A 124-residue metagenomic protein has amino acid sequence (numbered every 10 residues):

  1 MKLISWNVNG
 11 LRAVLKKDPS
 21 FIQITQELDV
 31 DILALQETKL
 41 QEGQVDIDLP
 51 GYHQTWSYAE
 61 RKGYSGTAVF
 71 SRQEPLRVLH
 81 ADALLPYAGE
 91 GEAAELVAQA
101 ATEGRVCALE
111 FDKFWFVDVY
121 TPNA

Functional and structural regions predicted by a protein language model:
M1-L49, A59, Y64-S65: N-terminal, active-site-proximal structural segment of metallo-dependent hydrolase catalytic domains
K39, V45-A124: Structured beta-strand-rich core segments of catalytic domains in phosphoester-bond hydrolases
